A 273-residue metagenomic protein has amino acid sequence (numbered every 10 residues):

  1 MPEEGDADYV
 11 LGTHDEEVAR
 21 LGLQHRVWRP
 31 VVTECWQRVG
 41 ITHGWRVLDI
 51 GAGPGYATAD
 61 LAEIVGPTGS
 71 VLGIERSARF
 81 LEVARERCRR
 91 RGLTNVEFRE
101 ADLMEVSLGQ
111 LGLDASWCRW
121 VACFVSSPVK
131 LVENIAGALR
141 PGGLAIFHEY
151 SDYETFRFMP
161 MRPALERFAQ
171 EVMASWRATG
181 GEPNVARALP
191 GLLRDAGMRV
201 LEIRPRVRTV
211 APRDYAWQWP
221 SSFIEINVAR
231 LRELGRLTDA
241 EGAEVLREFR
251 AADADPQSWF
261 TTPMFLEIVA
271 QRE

Functional and structural regions predicted by a protein language model:
M1-V18, G22-L23: N-terminal, positively charged/glycine-rich alpha-helical extensions of SAM-dependent methyltransferases
R26-W45, D60: Conserved alpha-helix/loop element of class I SAM-dependent methyltransferases that forms part of the SAM/SAH-binding
L48, P54-V106: Class I SAM-dependent methyltransferase SAM/SAH-binding core
S107-A115: A short acidic, Gly/Pro-enriched loop at the edge of an enzyme's catalytic core that lines a small-molecule cofactor
D114-V129: A short SAM/SAH-binding and catalytic strip from SAM-dependent methyltransferases
V129-L144: A short glycine-rich, Lys/Arg-flanked "PGG" loop and its adjoining helix->strand segment in the class I
I146-D214: Conserved catalytic/acceptor-binding region of the Class I
P183-N184, L201-E273: Conserved Class I S-adenosyl-L-methionine
